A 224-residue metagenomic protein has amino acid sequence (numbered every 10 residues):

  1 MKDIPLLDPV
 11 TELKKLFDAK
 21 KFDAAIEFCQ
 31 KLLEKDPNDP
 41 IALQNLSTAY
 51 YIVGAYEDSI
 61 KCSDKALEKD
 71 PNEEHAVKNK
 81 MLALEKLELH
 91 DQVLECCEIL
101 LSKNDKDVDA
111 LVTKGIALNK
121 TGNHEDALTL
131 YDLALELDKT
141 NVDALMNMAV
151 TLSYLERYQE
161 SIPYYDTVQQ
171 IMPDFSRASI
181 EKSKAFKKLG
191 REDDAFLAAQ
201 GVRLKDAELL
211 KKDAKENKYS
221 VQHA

Functional and structural regions predicted by a protein language model:
M1-E12, I180-A224: Terminal, low-structured helical/coil segments at or just beyond the last alpha-helical repeat
M1-T11, D18-P37, Q44, A224: Long, contiguous interaction/recruitment modules in multidomain scaffold/adaptor proteins
F17, Q44, Y51, K78 (+6 more regions): Position-specific recognition of the canonical hydrophobic site in helix A of tetratricopeptide repeat
D18-E27, V53-K65, L87-I99, K120-L133 (+2 more regions): Structural signature of tandem alpha-helical TPR/SEL1-like repeats, specifically the intra-repeat loop/turn
